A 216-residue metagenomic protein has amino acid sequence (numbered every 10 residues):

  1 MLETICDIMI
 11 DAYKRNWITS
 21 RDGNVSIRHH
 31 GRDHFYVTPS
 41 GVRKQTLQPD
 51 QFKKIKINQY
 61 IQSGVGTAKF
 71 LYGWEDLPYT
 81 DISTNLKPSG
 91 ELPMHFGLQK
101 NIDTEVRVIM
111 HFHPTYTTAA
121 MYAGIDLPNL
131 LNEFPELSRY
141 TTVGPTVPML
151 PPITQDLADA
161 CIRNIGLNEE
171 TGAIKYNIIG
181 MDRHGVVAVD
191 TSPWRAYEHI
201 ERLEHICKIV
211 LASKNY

Functional and structural regions predicted by a protein language model:
M1-Y216: Glycine-rich flexible loops
